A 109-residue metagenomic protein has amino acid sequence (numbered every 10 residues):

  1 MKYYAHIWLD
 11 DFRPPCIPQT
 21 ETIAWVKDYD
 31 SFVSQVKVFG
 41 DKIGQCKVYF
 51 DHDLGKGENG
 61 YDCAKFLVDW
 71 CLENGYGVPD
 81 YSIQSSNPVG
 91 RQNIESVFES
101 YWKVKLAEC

Functional and structural regions predicted by a protein language model:
M1-C109: Catalytic phosphate/metal-binding cores of nucleic-acid and nucleotide-processing enzymes, i.e., regions that mediate
